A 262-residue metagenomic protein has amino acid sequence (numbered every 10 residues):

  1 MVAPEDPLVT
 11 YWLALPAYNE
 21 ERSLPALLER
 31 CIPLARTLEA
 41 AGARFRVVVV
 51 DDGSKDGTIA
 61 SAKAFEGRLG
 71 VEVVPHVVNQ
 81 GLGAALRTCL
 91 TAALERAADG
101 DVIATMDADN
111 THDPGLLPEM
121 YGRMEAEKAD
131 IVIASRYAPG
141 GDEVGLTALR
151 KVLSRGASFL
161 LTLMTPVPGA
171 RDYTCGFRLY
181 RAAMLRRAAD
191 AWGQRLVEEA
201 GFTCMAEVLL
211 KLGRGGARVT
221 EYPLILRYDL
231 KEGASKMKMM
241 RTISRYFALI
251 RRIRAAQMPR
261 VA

Functional and structural regions predicted by a protein language model:
M1-Y11, A191-A262: Hydrophobic helical membrane-anchoring modules
V9-L15, L24, C31, R44-V50 (+1 more regions): Hydrophobic targeting segments
E20-S23, S54, D113: Donor nucleotide-sugar binding loop of glycosyltransferases
E29-A43: Short, acidic, metal-binding catalytic loop of nucleotide-sugar glycosyltransferases
E39-G53, V74-P75: Short beta-strand/loop segment that forms part of the nucleotide-sugar
D51-A60, V78, N110: A conserved acidic beta->alpha catalytic loop
H76-E95, V102, P114-E198, L230-M237 (+2 more regions): Acceptor/aglycone-binding surface of glycosyltransferases and processive sugar-polymer synthases
